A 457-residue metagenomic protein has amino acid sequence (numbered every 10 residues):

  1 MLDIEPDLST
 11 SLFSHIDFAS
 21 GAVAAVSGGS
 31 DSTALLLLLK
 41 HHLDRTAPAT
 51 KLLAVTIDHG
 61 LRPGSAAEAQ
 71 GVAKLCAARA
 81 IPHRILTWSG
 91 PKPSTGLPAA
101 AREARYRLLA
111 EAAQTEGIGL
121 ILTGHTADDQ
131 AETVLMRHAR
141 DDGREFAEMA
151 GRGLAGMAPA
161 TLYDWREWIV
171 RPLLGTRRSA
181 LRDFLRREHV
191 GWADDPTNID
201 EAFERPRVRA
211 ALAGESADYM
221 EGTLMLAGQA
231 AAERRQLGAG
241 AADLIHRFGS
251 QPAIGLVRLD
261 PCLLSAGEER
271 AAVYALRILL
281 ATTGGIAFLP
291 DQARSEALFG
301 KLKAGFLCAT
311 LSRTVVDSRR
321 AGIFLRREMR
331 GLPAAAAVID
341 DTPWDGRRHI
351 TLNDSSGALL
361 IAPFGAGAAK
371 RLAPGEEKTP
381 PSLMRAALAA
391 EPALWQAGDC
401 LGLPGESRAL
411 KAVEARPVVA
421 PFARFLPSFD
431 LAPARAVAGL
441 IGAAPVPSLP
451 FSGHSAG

Functional and structural regions predicted by a protein language model:
M1-A147, S179, G398: ATP-dependent adenylation/nucleotidyltransferase module used to activate substrates
E5-S9, H15-D31, L53, W88-G90 (+3 more regions): AMP-forming adenylation/ATP pyrophosphatase catalytic core
T46, R144-A150, V413-A415, A443: Intrinsically disordered, low-complexity terminal tails and inter-domain linkers enriched for S/T/G/P/D/E
K51-L53, P82-R84, W168, G191 (+1 more regions): Conserved beta-strand segments of alpha/beta enzyme cores
L61-A66, I199-A202, F306-L307, E328: Acidic, metal-coordinating catalytic cores used for nucleic-acid/nucleotide bond scission and strand-transfer chemistry
L61-R62, P98-A99, V170-R171, N198 (+1 more regions): A generic secondary-structure micro-motif detector that highlights 1-2 residue hydrophobic/ambivalent hotspots embedded
S94-L97, E204-P206, E269, L372: Short, solvent-exposed polar/charged micro-motifs at secondary-structure junctions
T126, A131-F288: Flexible helical/loop "lid" subdomain adjacent to adenine-nucleotide binding pockets
